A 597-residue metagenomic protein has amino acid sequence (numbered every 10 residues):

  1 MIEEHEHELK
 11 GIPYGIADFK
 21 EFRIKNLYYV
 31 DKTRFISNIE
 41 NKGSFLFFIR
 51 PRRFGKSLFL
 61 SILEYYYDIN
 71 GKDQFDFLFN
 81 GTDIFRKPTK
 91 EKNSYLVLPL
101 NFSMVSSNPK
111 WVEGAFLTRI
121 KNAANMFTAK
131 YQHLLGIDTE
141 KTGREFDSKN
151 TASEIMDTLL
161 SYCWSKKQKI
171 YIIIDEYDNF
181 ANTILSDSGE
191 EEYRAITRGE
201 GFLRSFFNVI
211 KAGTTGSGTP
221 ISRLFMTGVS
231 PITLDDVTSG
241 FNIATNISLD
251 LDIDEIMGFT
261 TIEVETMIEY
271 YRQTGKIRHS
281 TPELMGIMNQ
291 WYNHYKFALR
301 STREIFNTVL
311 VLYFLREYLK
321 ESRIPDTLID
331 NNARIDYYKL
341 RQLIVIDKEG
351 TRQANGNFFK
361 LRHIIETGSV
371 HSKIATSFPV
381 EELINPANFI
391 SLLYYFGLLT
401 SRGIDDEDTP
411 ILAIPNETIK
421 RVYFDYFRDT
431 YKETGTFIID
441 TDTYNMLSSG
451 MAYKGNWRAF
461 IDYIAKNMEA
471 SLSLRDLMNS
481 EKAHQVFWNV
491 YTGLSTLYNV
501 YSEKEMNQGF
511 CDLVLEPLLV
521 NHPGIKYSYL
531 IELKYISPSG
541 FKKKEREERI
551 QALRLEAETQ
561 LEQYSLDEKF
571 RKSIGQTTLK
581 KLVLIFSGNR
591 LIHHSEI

Functional and structural regions predicted by a protein language model:
I2-G71, D76-I84, N467: Walker A/P-loop-proximal flanking segment of P-loop NTPase domains
G15, D31, Y65-A129: P-loop NTPase motor core
T158-K166, E192-I221: Substrate-engagement module of ASCE P-loop NTPases
K166-I196: Conserved P-loop NTPase "ATPase switch" module shared by AAA+ and STAND
Y171-D175, R204-S205, S222-V229: Structural recognition of the conserved hydrophobic beta-strand(s) that form the central parallel beta-sheet of P-loop
T233-G240, I247-R316: Amphipathic alpha-helical segments of the small helical/lid subdomains adjacent to P-loop NTPase cores
A244, I305-T559, Q563-S565, H593-I597: Extended alpha-helical interface modules used as scaffolds for assembling large macromolecular complexes
K569-I597: Domain-level recognition of nuclease-like catalytic cores that cleave nucleotide substrates
